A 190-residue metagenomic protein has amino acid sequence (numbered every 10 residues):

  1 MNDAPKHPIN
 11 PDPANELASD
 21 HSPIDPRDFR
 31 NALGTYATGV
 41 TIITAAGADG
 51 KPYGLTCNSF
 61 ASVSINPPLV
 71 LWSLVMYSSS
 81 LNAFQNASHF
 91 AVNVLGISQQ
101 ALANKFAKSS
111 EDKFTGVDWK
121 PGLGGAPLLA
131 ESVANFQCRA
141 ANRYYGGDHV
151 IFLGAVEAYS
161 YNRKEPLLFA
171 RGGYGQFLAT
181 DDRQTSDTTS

Functional and structural regions predicted by a protein language model:
N2-S190: Basic, polyanion-binding surface patches
